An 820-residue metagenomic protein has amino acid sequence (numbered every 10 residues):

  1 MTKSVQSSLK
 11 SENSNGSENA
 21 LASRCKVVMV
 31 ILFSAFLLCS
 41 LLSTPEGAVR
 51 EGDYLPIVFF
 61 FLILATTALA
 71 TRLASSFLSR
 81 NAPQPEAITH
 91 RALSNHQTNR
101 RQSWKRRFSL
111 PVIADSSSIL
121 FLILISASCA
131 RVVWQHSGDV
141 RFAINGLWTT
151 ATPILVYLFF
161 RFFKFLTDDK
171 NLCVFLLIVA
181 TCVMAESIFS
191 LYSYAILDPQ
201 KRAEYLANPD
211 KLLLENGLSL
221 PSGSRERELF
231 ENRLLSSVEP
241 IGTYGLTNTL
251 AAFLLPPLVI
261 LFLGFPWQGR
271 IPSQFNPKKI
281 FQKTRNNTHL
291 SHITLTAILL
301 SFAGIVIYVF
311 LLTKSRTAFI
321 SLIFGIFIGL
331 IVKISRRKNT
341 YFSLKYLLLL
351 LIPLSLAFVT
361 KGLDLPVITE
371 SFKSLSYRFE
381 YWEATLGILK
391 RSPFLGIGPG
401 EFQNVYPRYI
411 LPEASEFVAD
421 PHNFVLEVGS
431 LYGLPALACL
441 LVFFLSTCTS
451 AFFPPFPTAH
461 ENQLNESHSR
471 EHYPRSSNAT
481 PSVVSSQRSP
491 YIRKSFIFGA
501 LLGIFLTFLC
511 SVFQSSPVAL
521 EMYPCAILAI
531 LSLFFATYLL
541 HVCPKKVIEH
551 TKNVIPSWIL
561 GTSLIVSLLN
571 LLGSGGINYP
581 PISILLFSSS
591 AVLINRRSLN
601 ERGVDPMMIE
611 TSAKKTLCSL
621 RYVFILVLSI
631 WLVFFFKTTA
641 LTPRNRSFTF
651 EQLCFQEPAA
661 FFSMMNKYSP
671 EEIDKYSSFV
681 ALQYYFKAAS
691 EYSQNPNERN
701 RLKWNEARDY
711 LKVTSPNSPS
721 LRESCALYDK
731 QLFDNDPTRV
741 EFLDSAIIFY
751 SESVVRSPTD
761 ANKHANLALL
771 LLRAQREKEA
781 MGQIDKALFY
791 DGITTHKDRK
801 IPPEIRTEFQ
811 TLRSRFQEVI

Functional and structural regions predicted by a protein language model:
T2-E46, I57-L73, S118, L122-W134 (+10 more regions): Alpha-helical transmembrane segments of multi-pass inner-membrane proteins
L191-A195, K361-L375, I625-Q656: Hydrophobic alpha-helical transmembrane segments in integral membrane proteins
D198-R202, L246, F379-V418, V425 (+1 more regions): TM-adjacent membrane-interface loops and short helices in multi-pass inner/ER membrane proteins
V633-F655, S669-Q694, S715-N735, T759-L769 (+4 more regions): Amphipathic alpha-helical repeat scaffolds of TPR domains
M781-T795: TPR/TPR-like (Sel1-like) alpha-helical repeat modules
